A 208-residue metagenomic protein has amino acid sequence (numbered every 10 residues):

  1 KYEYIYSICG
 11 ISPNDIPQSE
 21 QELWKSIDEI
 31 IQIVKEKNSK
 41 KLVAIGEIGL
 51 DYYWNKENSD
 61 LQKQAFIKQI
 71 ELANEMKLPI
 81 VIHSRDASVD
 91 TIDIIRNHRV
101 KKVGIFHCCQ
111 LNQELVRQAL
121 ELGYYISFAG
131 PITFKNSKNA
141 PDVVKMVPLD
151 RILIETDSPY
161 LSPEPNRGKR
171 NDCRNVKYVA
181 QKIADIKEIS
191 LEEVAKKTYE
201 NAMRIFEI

Functional and structural regions predicted by a protein language model:
K1-I208: Mid-domain alpha/beta scaffold segments of enzyme catalytic cores
